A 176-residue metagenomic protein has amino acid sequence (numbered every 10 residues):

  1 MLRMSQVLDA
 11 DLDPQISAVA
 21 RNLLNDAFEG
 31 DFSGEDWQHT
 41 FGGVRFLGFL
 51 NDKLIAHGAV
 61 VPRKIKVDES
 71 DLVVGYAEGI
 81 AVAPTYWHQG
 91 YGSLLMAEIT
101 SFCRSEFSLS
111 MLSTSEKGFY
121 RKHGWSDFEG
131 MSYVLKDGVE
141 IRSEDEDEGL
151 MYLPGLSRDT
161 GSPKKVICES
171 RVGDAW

Functional and structural regions predicted by a protein language model:
M1-P14, K165-A175: Conserved N-terminal entry element of GNAT/NAT acetyltransferase domains
Q6-I80: A conserved beta-strand-loop-helix scaffold within acyl/acetyltransferase catalytic domains
N51-K53, T85-Y86, P154-R158: Short loop segments at secondary-structure junctions
V61-P62, L95-I99, E129-G138: Short acidic (Asp/Glu) patches
A77-W87, E116: A short, internal acetyl-CoA/4′-phosphopantetheine-binding micro-motif in the GNAT/acyltransferase core
Y86-E98: Conserved acetyl-CoA pyrophosphate-binding loop and the N-cap/start of the following alpha-helix in GNAT-like
S105-S108, T114-E140: Conserved active-site alpha-helix within GNAT-family acetyltransferase domains
L135-W176: C-terminal "cap" of GNAT-fold acetyltransferases
